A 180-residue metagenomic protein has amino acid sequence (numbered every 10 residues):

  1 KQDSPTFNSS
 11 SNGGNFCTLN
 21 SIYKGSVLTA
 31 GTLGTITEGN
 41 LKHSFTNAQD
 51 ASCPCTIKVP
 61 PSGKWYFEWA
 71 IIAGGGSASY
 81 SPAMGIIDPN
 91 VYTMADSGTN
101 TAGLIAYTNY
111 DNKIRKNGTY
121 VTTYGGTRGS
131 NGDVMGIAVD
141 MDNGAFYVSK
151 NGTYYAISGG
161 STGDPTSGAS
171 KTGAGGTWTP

Functional and structural regions predicted by a protein language model:
K1-P180: PRY/SPRY (B30.2) beta-sandwich protein-interaction domains and their adjacent Ser/Pro/Gly-rich low-complexity linkers
